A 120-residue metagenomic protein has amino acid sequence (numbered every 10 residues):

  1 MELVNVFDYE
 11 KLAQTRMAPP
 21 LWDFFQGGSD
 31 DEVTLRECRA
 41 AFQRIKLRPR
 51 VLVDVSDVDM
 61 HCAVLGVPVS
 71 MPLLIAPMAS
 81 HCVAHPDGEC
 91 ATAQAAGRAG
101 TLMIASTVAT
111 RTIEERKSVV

Functional and structural regions predicted by a protein language model:
M1-V69: An N-cap/entry alpha-helix motif that binds or orients negatively charged groups
A18, I75, A96: Conserved, mostly hydrophobic/aromatic
H61, A76-P77, A109: Active-site microenvironments in enzyme catalytic cores
V67-L74, A91, I113: A short glycine/small-residue-enriched secondary-structure motif
L74-P86: Active-site mouth loops of central-metabolism enzymes
H85-A93: Short, acidic/polar
A93, G97-E114: A gly/proline- and charged-residue-enriched helix-loop-helix capping module
K117-V120: Conserved small/polar residues in nucleotide/adenosyl-binding loops
